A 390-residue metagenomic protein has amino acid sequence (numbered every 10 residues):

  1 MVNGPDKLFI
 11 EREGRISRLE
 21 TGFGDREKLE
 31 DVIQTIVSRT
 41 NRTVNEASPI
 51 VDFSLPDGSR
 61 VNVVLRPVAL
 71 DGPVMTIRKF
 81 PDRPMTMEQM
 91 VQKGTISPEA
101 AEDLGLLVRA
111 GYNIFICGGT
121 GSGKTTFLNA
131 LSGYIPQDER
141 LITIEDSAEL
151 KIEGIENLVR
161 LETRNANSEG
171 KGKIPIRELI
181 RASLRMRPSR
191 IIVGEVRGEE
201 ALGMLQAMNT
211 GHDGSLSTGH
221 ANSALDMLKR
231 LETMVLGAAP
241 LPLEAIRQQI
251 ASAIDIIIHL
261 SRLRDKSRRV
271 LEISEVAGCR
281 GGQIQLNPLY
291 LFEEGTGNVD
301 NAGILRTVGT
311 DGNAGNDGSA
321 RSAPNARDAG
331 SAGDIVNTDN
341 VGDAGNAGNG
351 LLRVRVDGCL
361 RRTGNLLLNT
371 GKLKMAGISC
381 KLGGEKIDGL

Functional and structural regions predicted by a protein language model:
V2, D6-A110: P-loop NTP-binding catalytic core
I36-F53, E139, G237-E244, K266-S267: Active-site phosphate-binding and catalytic loops of NTP-dependent enzymes
P81-Q92, R109, G133-R181, M227-L231: P-loop NTPase switch/communication element
I116: Hydrophobic anchor at the beta1->P-loop junction of P-loop NTPases
K124: Conserved lysine of the Walker
E145, K151-V159, S183-G281: Conserved P-loop NTPase nucleotide-binding/switch module
K266-N316, S322-D328, D334-L390: NTP-binding/hydrolysis catalytic cores, primarily Walker-type P-loop NTPases
